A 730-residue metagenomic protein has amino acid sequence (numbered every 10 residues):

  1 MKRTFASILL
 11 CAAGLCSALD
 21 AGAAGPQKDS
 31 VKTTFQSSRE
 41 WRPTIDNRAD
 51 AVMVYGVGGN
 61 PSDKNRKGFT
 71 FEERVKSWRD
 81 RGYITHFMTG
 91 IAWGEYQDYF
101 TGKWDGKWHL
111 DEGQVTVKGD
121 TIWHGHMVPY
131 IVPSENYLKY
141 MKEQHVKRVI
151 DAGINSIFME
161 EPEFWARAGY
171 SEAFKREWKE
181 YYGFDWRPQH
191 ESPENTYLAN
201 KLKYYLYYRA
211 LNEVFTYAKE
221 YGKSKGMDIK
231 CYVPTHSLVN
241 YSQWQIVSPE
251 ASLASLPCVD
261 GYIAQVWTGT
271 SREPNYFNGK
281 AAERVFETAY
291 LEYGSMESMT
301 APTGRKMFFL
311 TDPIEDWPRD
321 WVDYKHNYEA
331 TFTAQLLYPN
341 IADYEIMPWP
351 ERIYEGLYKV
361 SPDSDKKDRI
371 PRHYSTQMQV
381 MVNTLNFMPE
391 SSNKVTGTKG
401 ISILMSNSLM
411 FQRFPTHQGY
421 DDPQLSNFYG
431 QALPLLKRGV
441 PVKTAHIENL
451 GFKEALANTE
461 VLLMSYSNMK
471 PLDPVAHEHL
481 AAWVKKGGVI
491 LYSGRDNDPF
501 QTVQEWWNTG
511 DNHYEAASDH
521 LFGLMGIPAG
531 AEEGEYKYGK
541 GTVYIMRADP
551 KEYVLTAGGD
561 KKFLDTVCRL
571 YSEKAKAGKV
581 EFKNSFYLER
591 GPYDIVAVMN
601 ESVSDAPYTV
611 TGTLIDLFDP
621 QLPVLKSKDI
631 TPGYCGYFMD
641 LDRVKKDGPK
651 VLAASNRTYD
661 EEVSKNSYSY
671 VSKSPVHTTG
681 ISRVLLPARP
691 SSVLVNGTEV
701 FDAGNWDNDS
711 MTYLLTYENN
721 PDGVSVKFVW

Functional and structural regions predicted by a protein language model:
Q27-S37, H86-G90, F158-P162, Y197-I246 (+4 more regions): Aromatic-lined carbohydrate-recognition surfaces of secreted/lumenal glycan-active proteins
D29-S77, R81-I84, K147-I157, P257-Y262 (+2 more regions): Catalytic domains of carbohydrate-active enzymes, especially glycoside hydrolases
T44-D50, Y55-G56, E160, G222 (+5 more regions): Hydrophobic targeting/anchoring helices
D46-N47, D422-N508, V603-S604: Helical hinge/lid and interdomain linker segments adjacent to catalytic or ligand-binding clefts that mediate domain
M53-R66, I122-K142, S192-A210, T235-S237 (+5 more regions): The substrate-binding groove and active-site-proximal loops of carbohydrate-active enzymes, especially glycoside
F69-H124, N155-A166, A218, G222-V233: Glycine-rich, aromatic-flanked loop segments that form ligand/cofactor-binding clefts across common enzyme folds
F87-A152, W186-Y204, N212: Active-site-adjacent "subsite" loops/lids of carbohydrate-active enzymes
K470-K665, S682-R683: A conserved amphipathic helix/loop scaffold that creates a polar/acidic microenvironment used either to coordinate
